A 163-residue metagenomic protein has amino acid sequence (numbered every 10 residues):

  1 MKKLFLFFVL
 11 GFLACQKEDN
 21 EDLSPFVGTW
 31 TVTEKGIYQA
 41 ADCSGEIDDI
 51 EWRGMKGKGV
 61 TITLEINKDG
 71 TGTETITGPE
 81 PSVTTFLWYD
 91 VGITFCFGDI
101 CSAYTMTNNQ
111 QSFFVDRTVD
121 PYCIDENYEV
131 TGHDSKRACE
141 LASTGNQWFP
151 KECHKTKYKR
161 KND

Functional and structural regions predicted by a protein language model:
M1-F7: Sec-dependent signal peptide recognition, specifically the positively charged N-region followed immediately by
F5, F12-I37, Y158-D163: Bacterial Sec-dependent N-terminal signal peptides
K17, G45, G98, A103 (+3 more regions): Disulfide-rich extracellular modules and peptides
E21, D48-I50, G78, C101-S102 (+4 more regions): Secreted/processed peptides and extracellular or luminal domains of membrane proteins
V27-T71: Short, solvent-exposed loop/hinge segments that bridge or flank secondary-structure elements
I37, G57-E129, C139: Contiguous, well-ordered beta-strand patches that form the walls/edges of small beta-barrel/beta-sandwich domains
D120-K157, D163: Extracellular/cell-surface secretome signature
